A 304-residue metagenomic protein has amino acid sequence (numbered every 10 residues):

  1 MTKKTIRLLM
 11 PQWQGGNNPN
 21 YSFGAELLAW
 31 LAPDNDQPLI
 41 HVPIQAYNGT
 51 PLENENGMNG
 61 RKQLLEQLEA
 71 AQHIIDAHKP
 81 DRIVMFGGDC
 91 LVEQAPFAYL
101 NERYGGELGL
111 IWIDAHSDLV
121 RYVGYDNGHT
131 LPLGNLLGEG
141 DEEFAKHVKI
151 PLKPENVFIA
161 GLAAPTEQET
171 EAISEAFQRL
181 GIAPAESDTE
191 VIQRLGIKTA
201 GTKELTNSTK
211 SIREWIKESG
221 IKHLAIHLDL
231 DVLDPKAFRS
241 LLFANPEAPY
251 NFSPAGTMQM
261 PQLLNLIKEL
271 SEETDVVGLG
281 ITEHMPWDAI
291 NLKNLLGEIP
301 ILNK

Functional and structural regions predicted by a protein language model:
T2-V84, V92-G105, F177-K304: Catalytic cores of soluble, metal-dependent hydrolases
R82-N156, A160, T274: Active-site histidine-anchored catalytic micro-motif
A115-H116, L162-A163, D231, H284: Histidine- and/or cysteine-centered catalytic micro-motif in compact active-site loops
L119-V120, P165-Q168, D234, P286-D288: Active-site environment of divalent metal-dependent phosphoester hydrolases
R121, N156-T166, Q259-E272: A short, hydrophobic secondary-structure junction motif
Y122-V123, T170-E171, K236-R239: Short, well-ordered secondary-structure micro-motifs
H147-F177, G181-D188: Hydrophobic, aromatic-enriched interface-forming segments
